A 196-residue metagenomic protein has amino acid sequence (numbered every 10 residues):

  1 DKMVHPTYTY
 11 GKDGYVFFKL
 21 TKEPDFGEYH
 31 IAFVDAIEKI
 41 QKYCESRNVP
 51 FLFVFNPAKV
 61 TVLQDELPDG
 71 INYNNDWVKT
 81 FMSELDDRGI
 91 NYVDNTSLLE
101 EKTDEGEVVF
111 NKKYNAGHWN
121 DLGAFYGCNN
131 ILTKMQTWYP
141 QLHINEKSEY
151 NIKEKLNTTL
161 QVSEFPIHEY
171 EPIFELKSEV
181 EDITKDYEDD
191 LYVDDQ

Functional and structural regions predicted by a protein language model:
D1-Q196: Extracellular glycan-modifying ectodomains
